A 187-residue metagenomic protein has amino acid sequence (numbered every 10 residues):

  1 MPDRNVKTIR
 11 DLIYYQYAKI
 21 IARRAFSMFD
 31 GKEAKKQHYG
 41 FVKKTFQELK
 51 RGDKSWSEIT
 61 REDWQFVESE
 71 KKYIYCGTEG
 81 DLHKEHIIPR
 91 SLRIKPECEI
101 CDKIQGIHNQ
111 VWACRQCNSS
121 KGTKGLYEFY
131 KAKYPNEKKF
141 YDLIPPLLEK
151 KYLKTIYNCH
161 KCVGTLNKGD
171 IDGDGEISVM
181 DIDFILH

Functional and structural regions predicted by a protein language model:
M1-I13, A18: Extended, low-complexity, charged intrinsically disordered regions
D3, D11, D30, D53 (+6 more regions): Acidic-enriched, low-complexity/disordered segments with a strong bias for Aspartate over Glutamate
R10, F66-S69, I107: Residue-level signal for mature regions of secreted extracellular proteins and peptides
Y15-K72, I94, C101-D102, P145-P146 (+1 more regions): Short, charged surface segments at domain edges that flank catalytic/cofactor-binding sites
F29-K36, F46-D53, S69, Y73-Y75 (+2 more regions): Broad hydrophobic/π-residue packing in well-ordered secondary structure
I74-W112, N118-E137: Histidine-centered nuclease catalytic patch
H108, S119-H187: A detector for short metal-coordination/catalytic motifs
